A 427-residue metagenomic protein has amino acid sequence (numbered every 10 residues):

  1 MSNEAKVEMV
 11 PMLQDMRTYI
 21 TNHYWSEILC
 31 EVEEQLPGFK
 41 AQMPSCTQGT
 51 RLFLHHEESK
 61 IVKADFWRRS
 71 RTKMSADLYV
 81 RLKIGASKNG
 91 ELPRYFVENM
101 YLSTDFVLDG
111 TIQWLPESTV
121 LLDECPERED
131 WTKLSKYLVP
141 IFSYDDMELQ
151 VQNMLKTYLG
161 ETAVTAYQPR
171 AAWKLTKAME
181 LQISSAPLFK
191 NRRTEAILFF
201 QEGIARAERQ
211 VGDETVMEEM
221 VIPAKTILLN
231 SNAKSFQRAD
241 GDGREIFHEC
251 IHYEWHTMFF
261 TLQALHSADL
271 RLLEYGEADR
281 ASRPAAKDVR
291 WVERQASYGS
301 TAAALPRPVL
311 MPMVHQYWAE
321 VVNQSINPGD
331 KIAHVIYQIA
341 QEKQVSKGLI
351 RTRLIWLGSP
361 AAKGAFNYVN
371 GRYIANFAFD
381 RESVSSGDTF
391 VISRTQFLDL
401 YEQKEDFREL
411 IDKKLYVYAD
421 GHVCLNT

Functional and structural regions predicted by a protein language model:
M1-T427: Active-site hotspot residues in diverse enzymes, especially metal/ion-binding acidic/histidine motifs
